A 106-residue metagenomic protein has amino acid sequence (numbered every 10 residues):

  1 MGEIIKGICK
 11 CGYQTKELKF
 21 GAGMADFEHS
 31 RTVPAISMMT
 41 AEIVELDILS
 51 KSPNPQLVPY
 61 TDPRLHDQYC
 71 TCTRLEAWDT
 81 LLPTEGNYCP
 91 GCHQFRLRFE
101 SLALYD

Functional and structural regions predicted by a protein language model:
M1-G21: Short, extreme N-terminal segment that most often corresponds to the first beta-strand
G2-G7, V33, D62-Q68, L82-E85 (+1 more regions): Short metal-coordination and nucleic-acid-contact micro-motifs, chiefly zinc-binding Cys/His arrays
I8-C11, S37, D67-T73, C89-C92: Short cysteine-rich clusters marking metal-coordination/redox-active sites
Q14-E17, E45, L75-T80, Q94-R98: Short functional micro-motifs and their immediate structural scaffolds
E17-R31: Short, structured interface segments that constitute the first stable element of a domain
A25-F27, P34-D62, Q94-D106: Short metal-binding segments enriched for Cys and/or His
N54-T61, T71-T80: Short, intrinsically disordered, charge-biased short linear motifs at domain edges
T84-C89, L97: Short, intrinsically disordered low-complexity peptide tracts
